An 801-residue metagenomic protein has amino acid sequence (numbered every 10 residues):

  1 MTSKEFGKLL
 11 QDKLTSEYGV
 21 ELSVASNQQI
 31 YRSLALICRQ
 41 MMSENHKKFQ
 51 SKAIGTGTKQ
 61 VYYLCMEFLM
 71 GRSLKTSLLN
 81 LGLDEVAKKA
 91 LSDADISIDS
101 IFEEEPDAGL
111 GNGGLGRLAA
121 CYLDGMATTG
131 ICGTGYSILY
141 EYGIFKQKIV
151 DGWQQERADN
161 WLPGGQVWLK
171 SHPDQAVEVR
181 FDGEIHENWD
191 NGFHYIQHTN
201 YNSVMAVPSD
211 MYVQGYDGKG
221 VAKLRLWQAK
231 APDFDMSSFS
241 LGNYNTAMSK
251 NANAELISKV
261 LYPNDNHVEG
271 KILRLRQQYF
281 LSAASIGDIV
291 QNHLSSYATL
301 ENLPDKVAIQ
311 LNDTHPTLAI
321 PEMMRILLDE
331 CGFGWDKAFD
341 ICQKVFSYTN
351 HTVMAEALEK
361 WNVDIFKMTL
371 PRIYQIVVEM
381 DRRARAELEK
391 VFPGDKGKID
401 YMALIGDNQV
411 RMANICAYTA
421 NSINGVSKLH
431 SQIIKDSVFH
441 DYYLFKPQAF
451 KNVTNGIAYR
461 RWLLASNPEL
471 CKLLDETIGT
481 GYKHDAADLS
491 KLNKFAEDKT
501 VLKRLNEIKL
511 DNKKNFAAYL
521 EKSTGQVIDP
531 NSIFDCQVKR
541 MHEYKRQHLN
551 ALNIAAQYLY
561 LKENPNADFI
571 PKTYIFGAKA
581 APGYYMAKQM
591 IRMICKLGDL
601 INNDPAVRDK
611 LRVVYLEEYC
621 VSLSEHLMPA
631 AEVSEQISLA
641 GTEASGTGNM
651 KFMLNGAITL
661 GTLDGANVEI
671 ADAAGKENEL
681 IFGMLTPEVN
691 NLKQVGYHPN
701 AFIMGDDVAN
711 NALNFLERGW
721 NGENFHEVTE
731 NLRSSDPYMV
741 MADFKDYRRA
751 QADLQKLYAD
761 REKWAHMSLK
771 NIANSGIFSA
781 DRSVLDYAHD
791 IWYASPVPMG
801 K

Functional and structural regions predicted by a protein language model:
M1-K801: A conserved ligand/cofactor-binding region detector
